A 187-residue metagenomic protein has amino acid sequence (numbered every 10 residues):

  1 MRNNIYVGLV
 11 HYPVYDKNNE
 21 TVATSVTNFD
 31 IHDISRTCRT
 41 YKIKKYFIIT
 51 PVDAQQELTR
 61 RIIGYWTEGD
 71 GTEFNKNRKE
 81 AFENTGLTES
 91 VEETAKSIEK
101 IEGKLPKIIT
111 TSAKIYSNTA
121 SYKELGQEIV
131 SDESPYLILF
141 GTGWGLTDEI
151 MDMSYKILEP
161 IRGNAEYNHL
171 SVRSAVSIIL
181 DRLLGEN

Functional and structural regions predicted by a protein language model:
R2-A113, S177-G185: RNA substrate-binding interface of SAM-dependent RNA methyltransferases
V22, R61-I63, Y122-G126, D152-Y155 (+1 more regions): Short, glycine/charged-enriched secondary-structure capping and boundary segments
N28, S131-P135, A165: Generic hydrophobic-segment detector
K44, P106, P135-Y136, Y155: Conserved acidic residues
Q55-L58, S117-N118, L146, Y167-N168: Secondary-structure boundary/capping motif
T110-E149, P160: Long, charge-patterned amphipathic alpha-helical coiled-coil/hairpin "stalk" segments used as oligomerization
W144-N187: Structured adenosyl-cofactor binding patch, chiefly the S-adenosyl-L-methionine
